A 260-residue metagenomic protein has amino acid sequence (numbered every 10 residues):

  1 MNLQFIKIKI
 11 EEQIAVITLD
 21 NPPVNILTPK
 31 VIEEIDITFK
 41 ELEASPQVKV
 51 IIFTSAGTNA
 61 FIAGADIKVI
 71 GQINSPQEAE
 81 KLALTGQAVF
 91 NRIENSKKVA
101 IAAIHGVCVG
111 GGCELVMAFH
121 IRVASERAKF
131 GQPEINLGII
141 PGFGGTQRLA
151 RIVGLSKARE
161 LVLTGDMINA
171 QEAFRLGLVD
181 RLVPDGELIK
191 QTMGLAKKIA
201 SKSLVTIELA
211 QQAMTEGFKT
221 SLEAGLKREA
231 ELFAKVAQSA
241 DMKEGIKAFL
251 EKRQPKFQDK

Functional and structural regions predicted by a protein language model:
M1-E12, P46, T58, G165-Q171 (+1 more regions): C-terminal alpha-helix plus adjacent terminal tail
M1-T54, N91: Conserved CoA-thioester-binding segment of acyl-CoA-metabolizing enzymes
I17, I35, F53, D66 (+5 more regions): Terminal peptide-recognition signature
V31-I35, L82-T85, L188, E229: Hydrophobic alpha-helical membrane-association signature
S55-N91, C108, G138, S221: Glycine- (often His-adjacent) and acidic-residue-rich active-site loop that binds/positions the CoA thioester
R92-V205, K235-S239, E244, R253: Crotonase-fold acyl-CoA enzyme core
